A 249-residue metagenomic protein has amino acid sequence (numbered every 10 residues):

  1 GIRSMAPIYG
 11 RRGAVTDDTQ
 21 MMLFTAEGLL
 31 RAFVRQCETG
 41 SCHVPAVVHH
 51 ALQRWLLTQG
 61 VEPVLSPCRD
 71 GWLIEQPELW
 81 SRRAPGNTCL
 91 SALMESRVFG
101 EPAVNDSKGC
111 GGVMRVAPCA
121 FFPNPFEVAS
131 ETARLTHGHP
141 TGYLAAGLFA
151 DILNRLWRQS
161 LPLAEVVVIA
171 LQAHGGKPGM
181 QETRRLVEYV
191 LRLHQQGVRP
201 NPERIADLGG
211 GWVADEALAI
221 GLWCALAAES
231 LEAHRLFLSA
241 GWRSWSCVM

Functional and structural regions predicted by a protein language model:
G1-M249: Structured, active/binding-site neighborhoods that engage oxygen-rich ligands
